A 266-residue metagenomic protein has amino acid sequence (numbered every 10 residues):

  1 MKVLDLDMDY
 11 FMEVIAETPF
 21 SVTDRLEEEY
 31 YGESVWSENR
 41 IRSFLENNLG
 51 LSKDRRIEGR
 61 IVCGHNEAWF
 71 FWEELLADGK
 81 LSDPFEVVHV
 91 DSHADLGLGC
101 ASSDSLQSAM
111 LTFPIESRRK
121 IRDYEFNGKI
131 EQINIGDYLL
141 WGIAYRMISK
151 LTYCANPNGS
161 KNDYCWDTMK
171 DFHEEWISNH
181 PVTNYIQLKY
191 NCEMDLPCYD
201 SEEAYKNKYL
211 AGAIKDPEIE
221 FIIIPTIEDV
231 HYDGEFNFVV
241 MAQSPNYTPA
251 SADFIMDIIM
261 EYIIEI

Functional and structural regions predicted by a protein language model:
K2-I266: Conserved alpha-helical scaffold segments that buttress catalytic/binding sites
